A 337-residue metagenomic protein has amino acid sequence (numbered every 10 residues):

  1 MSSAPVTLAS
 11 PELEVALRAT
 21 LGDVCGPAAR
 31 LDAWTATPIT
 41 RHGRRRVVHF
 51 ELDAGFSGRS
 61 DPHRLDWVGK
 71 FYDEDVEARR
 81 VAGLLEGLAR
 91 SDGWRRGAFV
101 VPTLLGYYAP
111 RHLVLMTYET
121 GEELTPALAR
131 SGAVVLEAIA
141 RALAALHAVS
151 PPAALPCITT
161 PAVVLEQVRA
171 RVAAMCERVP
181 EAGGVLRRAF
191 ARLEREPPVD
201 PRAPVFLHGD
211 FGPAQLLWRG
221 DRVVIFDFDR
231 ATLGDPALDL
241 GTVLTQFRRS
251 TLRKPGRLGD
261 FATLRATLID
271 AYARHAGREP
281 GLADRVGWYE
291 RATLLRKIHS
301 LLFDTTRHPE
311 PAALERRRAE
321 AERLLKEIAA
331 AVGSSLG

Functional and structural regions predicted by a protein language model:
M1-R44, S57-R64, V76-R80, G184 (+2 more regions): Regulatory N- and C-terminal appendages and interdomain linkers associated with kinase/kinase-like NTP transferase
E12-A19, D61-R111, A127-A145: A conserved alpha-helical element in kinase catalytic cores
E12-W34, D92, P151-G209, R278: An alpha-helical support segment within catalytic cores of ATP-dependent transferases
T37-H63, V114, E194-L238: Active-site acidic catalytic loop and adjacent metal/ATP-binding pocket of ATP-dependent phosphoryl transfer enzymes
E74, G121-L124, V223, A231-L233: Activation segment
V101-R111, Y118, P126-G184, P198 (+3 more regions): A cross-family kinase active-site recognition segment
L240-G277, A292-P309: Active-site activation/catalytic loop segments of kinase-like enzymes and analogous catalytic loops in related
G277-R291: All-alpha amphipathic helical-bundle segments outside canonical DNA-binding/catalytic cores that form hydrophobic
